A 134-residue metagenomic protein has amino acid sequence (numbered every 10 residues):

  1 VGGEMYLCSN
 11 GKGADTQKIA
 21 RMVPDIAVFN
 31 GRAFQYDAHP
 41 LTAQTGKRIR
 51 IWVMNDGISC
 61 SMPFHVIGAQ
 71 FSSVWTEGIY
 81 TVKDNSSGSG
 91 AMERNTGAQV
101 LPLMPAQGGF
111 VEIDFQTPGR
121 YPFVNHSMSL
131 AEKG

Functional and structural regions predicted by a protein language model:
V1-G134: Copper-binding active sites and cupredoxin-like electron-transfer domains, recognizing His/Cys-rich ligand loops
